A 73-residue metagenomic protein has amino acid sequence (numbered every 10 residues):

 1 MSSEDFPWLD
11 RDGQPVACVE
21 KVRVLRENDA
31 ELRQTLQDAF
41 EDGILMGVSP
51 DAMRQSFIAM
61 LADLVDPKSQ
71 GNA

Functional and structural regions predicted by a protein language model:
M1-Q37: N-terminal acidic leader/helix
V22-K68: Amphipathic, hydrophobic secondary-structure cores in small proteins
N72: C-terminal binding/interaction regions
